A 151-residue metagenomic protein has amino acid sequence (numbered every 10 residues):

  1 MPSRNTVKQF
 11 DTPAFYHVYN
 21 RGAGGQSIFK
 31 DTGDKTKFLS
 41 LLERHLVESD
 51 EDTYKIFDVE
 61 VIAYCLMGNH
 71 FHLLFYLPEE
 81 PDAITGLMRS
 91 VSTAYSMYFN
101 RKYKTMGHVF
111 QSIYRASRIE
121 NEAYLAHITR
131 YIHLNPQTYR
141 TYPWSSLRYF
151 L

Functional and structural regions predicted by a protein language model:
M1-F150: Short catalytic/metal-binding and nucleic-acid-binding patches
